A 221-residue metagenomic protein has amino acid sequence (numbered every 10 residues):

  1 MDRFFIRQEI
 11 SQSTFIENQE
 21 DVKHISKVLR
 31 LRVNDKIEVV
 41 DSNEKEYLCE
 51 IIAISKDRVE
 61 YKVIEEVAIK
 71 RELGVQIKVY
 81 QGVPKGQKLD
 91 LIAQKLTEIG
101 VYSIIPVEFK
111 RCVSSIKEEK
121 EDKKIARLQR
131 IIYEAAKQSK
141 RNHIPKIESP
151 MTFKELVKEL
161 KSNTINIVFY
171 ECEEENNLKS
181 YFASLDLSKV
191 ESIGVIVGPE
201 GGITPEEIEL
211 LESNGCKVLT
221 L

Functional and structural regions predicted by a protein language model:
M1-A68: N-terminal positively charged helical leader segments and presequences
I37, K62, A68-Y80, D186-S192: Mobile, glycine- and charge-enriched loop segments and immediately flanking short secondary-structure elements within
K70-V168: RNA substrate-binding interface of SAM-dependent RNA methyltransferases
Y102, E191, K217: Short acidic/polar active-site loop segments enriched in Thr and Asp
L156-S162, K179-S188: Short amphipathic alpha-helix with an adjacent loop that forms part of the alpha/beta core around
T204-L221: Structured adenosyl-cofactor binding patch, chiefly the S-adenosyl-L-methionine
